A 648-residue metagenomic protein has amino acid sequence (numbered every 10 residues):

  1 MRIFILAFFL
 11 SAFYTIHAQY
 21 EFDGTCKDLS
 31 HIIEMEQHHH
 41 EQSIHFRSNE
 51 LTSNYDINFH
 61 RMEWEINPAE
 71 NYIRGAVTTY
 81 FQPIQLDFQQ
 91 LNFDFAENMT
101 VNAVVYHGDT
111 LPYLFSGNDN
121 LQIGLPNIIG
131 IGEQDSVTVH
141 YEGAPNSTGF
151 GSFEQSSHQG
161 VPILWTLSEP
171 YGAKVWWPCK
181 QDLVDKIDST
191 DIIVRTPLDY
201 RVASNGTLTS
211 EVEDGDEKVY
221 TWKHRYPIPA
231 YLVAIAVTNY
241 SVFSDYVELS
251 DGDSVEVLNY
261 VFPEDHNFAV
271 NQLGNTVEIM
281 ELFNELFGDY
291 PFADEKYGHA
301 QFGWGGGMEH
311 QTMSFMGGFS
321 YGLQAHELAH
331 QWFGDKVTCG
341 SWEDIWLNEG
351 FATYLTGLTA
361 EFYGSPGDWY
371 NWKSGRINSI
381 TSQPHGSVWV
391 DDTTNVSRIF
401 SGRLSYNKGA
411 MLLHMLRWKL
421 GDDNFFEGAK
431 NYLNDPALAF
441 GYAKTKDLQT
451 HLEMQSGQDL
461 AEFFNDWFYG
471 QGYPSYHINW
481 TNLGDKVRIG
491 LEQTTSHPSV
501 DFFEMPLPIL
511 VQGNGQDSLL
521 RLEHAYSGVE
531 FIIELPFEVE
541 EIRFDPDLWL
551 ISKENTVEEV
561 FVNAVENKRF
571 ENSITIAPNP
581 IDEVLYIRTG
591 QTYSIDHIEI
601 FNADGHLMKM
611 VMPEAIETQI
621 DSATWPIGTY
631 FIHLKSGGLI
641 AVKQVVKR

Functional and structural regions predicted by a protein language model:
A18-R74, V161-W165, L460-E462, D466: N-terminal, polar/Ser/Thr-rich
Q19-G24, L91, A96-H158, I532-P536: A surface-exposed beta-strand-loop module
G75, T166-E169, K180-A325, Y354: Hydrophobic helix-coil surface modules that form long, contiguous segments used for peptide/substrate interaction
I131, H140-D191, L550-E566, F570 (+1 more regions): Glycine/proline-rich low-complexity spacer/linker segments in large multi-domain proteins
S314-N371, A429: Zinc-dependent metallopeptidase catalytic helix centered on the HExxH motif and its immediate flanking segment
E349-M411, M415-K419, L438-A439: Acidic/His/Gly-enriched intrinsically disordered linker/tail segments that often contain short helix/coil "MoRF-like"
G402-I489: Amphipathic alpha-helical substructures
K568-A577, I581-R648: C-terminal outer-membrane/trafficking sorting elements
